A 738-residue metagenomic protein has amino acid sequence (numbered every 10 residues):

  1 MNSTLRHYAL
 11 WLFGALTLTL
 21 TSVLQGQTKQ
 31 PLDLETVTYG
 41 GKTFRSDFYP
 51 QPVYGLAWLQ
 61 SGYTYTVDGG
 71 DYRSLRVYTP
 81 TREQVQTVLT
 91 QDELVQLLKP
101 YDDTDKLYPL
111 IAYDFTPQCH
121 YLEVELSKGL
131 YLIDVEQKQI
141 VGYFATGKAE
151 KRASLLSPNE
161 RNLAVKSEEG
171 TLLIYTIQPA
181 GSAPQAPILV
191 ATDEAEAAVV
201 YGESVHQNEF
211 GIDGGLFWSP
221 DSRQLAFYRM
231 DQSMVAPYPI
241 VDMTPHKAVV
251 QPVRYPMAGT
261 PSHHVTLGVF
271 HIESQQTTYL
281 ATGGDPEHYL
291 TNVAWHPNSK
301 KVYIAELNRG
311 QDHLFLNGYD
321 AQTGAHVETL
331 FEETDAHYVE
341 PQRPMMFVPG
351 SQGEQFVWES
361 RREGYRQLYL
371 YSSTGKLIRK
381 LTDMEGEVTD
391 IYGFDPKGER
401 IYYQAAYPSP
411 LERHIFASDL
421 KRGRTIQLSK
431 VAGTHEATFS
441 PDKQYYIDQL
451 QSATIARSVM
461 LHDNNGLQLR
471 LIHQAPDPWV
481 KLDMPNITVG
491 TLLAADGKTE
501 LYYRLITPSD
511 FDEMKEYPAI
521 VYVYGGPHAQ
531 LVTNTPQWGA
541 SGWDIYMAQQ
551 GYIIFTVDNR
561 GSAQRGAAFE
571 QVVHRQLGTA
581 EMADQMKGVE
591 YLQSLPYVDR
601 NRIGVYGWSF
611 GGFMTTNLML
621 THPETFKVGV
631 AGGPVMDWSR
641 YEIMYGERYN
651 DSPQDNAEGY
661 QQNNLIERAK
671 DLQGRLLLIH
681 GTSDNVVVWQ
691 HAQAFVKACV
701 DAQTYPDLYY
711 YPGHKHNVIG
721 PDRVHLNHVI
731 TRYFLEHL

Functional and structural regions predicted by a protein language model:
N2-L12: Bacterial N-terminal signal peptides that target proteins for export
S3, T21-V23, Q96, P712: A composition/secondary-structure signal for short, hydrophobic, low-basic-content segments with alpha-helix propensity
W11-T21: Bacterial N-terminal signal peptides
G14-A15, G26-F439, Q444-Y445, A453-I455 (+1 more regions): Beta-propeller folds
T19, Q185, V250, Q275 (+11 more regions): Residue-level signal for pocket-adjacent positions within structured domains
P237, S299, T434-L738: Serine-hydrolase catalytic core recognition
